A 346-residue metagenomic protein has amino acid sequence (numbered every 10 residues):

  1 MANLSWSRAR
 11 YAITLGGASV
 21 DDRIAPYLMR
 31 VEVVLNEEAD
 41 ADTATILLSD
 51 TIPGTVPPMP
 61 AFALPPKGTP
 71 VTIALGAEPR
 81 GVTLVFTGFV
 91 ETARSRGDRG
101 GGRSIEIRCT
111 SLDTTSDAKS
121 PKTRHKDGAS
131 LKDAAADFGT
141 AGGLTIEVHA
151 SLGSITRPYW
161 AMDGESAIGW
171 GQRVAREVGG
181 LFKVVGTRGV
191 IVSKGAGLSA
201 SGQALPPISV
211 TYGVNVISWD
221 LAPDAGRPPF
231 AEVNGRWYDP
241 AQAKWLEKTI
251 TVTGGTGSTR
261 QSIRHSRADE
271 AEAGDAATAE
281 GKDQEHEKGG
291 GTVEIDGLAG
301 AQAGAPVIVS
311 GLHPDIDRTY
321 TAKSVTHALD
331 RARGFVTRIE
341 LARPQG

Functional and structural regions predicted by a protein language model:
M1-T110, T114: Assembly/oligomerization scaffold segments
A2, G102-D113, V148-I217: Short beta-strand-centered interaction patches in the first periplasmic/extracellular domains of large envelope
S7-Y11, Y27-M29, D40-A44, K67-T69 (+9 more regions): Envelope-exposed proteins and targeting segments
V33-V34, E38-F62, V214-G346: An acidic/polar, Gly/Ser/Thr-rich interaction patch typically located in mid-to-C-terminal regions of proteins
M59, T115-D137, E147-R173, I295: Short acidic/polar beta-strand-loop edge motifs in secreted extracellular and Gram-negative envelope-associated
L75-A77, S193, G311: Conserved "cap/hinge" positions at secondary-structure junctions
T87, K132-A135, I168-Q172, E232-V233 (+1 more regions): Extracytoplasmic/secreted envelope proteins and their assembly/folding machinery, especially bacterial periplasmic
T87-R96, A196, Y320-A332: Short, compositionally biased
